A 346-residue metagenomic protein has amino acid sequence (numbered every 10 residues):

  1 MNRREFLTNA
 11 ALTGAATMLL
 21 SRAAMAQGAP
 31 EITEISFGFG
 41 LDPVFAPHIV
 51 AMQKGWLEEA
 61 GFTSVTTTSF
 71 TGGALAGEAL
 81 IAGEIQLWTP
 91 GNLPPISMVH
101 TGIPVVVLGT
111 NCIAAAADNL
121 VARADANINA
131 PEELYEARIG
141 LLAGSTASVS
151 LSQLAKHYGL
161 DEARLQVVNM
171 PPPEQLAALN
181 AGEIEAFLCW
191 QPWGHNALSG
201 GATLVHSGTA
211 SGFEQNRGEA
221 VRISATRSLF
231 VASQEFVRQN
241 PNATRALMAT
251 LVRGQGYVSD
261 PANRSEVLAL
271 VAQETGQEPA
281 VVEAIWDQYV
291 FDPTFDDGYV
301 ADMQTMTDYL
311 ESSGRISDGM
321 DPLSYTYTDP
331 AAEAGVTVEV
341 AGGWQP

Functional and structural regions predicted by a protein language model:
E5-A26: N-terminal export signals
Q27-E174, E185-Q191, L204-G208: Short, glycine-/small- and polar/acidic-enriched structural segments that line small-molecule recognition paths
G55, E78, A82, I96 (+11 more regions): Solvent-exposed, polar/charged alpha-helical surfaces in well-ordered, non-transmembrane soluble domains, broadly
E59-T63, A210-I223, F291-G298: Short, solvent-exposed loop/beta-turn-alpha elements that line the ligand-binding surface or hinge of extracytoplasmic
G61, E84, T89, V99 (+10 more regions): Sec/Tat-exported extracytoplasmic proteins
L93, L176, E185-V271: Pocket-lining segment of extracytoplasmic ligand-binding domains
V237-S317: Secondary-structure end/capping motifs
D308-P346: Conserved C-terminal helix/tail region of periplasmic/extracytoplasmic solute-binding proteins
